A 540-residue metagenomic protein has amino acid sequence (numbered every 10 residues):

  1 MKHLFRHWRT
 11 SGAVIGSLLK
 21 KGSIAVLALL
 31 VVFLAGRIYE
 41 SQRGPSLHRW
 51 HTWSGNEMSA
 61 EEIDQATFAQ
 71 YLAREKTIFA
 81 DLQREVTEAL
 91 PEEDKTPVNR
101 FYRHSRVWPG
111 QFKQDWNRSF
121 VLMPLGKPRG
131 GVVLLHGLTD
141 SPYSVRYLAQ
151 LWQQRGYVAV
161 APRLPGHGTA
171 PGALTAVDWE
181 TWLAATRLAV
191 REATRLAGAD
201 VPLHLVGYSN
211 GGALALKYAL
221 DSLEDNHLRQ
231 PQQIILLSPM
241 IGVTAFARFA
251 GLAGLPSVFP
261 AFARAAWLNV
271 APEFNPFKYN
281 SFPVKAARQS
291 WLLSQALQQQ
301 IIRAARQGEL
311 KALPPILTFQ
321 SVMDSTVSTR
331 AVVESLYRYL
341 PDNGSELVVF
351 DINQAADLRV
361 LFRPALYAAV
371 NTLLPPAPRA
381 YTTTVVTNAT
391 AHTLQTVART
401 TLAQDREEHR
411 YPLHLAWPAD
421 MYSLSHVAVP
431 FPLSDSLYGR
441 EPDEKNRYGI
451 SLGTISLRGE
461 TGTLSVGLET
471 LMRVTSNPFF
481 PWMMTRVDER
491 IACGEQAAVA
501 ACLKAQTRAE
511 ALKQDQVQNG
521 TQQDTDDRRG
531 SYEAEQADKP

Functional and structural regions predicted by a protein language model:
K2-G110, T393-P540: N-terminal targeting or regulatory segments adjacent to alpha/beta-hydrolase or S9 domains
Q111-L164: Short, surface-exposed "cap/lid" segments of acyl-processing enzymes
M123, K278-T461, N477-T485, E495: Serine-hydrolase catalytic core
A170-P202: Catalytic nucleophile-loop/oxyanion-hole region of alpha/beta-hydrolase and closely related hydrolase-like folds
V206-G211, A215: Gly/Ala-rich beta-loop-alpha elbow adjacent to hydrolase catalytic centers
K217-Q232: Conserved hydrolase catalytic core segment
I235-A245: Active-site nucleophile loop of the alpha/beta-hydrolase fold
